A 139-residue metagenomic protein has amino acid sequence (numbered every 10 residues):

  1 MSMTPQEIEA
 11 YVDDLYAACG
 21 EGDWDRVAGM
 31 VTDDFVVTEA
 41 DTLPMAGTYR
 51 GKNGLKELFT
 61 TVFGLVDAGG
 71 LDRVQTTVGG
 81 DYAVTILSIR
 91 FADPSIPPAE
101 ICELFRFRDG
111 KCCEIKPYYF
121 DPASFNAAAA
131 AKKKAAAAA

Functional and structural regions predicted by a protein language model:
M1-G29, D33, A130-A139: Short, low-complexity N-terminal intrinsically disordered segments enriched in polar/charged residues
S2-E7, T42, K56-A139: A beta-strand edge to alpha-helix "cap/lid" segment located at domain peripheries
M3, G47-R50: Alpha-helix N-cap and loop-to-helix initiation/capping positions
L15-A18, T38, R90: Alpha-helix C-capping/helix-to-loop hinge sites
D33-V36, P122: Mobile beta-alpha loop/short-helix "lid" or hinge segments that flank ligand
V36-T48: A short gly/proline-enriched turn/hairpin at secondary-structure junctions
